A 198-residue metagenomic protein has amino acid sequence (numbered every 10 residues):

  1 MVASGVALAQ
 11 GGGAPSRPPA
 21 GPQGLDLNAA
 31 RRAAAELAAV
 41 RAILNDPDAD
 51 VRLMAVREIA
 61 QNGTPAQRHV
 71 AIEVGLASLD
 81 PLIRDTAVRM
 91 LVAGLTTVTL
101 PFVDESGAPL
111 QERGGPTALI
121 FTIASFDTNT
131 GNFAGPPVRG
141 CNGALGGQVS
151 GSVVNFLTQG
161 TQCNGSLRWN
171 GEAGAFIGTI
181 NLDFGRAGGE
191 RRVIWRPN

Functional and structural regions predicted by a protein language model:
A7-G11, P22: Boundary at the C-terminal end of the N-terminal hydrophobic targeting segment
G11-A14, A33-A42, T64-G75, L100-P101: Amphipathic alpha-helical scaffolding segments comprising HEAT/armadillo-like alpha-solenoid repeats
P18-R32, N45, L53-T64, V70-E73 (+1 more regions): Structural detector for internal amphipathic alpha-helices that build alpha-solenoid repeat scaffolds
P22, A29-A30, P81-P116: Pro/Ala/Gly-rich low-complexity, hydrophilic intrinsically disordered segments
F102-N170, I180-R186: Central antiparallel beta-sheet cores of small beta-barrel/beta-sandwich binding domains
A175-I177: Eukaryote-biased intrinsically disordered, low-complexity acidic regions enriched in Ser/Thr/Pro
D183-N198: Edge beta-strand at a domain terminus
